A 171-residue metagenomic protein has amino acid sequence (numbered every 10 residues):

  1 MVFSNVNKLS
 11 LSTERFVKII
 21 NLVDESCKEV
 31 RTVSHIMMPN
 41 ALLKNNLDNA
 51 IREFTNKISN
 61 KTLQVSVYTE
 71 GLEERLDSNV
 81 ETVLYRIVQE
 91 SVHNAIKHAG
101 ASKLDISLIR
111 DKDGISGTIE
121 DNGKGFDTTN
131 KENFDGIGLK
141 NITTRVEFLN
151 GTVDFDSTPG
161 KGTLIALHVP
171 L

Functional and structural regions predicted by a protein language model:
M1-L171: Coiled-coil dimerization/phosphotransfer module
